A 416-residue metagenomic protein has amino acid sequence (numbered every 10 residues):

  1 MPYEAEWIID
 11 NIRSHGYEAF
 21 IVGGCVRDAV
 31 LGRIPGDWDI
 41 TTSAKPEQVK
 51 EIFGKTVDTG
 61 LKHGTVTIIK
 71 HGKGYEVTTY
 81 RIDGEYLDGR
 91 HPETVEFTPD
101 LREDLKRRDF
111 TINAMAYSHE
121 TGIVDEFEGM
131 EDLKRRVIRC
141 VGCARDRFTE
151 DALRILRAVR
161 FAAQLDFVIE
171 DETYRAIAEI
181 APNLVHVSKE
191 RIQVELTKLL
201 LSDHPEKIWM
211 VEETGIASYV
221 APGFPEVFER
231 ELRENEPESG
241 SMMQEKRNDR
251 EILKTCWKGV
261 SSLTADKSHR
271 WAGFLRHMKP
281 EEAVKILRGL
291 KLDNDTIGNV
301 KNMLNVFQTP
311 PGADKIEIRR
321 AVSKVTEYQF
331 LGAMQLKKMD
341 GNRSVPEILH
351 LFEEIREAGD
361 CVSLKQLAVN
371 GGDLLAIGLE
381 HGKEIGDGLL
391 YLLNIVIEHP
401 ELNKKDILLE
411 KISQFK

Functional and structural regions predicted by a protein language model:
M1-K416: Catalytic cores of the polymerase beta-like nucleotidyltransferase superfamily and closely associated nucleotide
